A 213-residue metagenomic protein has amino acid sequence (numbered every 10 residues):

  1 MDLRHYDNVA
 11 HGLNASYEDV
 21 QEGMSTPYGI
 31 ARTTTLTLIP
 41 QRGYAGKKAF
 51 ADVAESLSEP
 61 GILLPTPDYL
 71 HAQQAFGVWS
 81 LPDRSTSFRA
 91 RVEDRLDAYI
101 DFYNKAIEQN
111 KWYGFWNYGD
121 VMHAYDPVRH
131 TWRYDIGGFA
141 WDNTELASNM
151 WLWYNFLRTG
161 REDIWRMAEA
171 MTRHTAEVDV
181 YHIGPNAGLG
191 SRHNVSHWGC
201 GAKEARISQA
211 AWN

Functional and structural regions predicted by a protein language model:
M1-N213: Catalytic cores of extracellular degradative/oxidative enzymes
